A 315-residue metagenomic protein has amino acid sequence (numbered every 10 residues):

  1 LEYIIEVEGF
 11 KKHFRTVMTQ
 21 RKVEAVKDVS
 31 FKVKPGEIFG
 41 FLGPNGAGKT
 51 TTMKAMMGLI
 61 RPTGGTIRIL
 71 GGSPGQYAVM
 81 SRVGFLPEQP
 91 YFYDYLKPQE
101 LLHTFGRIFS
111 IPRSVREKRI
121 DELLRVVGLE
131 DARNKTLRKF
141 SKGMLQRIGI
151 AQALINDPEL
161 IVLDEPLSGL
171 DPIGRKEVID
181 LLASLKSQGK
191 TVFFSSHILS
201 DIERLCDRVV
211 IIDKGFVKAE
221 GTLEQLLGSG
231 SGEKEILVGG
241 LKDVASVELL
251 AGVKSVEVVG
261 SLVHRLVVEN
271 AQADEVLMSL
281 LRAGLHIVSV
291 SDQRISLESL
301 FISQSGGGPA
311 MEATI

Functional and structural regions predicted by a protein language model:
E2-V7, K12-K214, A219: ABC transporter nucleotide-binding domains
V17, G306-G308: Two-component histidine kinase transmitter core
M80, L102, E117, L124 (+5 more regions): Generic structural signal for individual residues within well-ordered alpha-helical segments across diverse proteins
I179-V267: ABC transporter nucleotide-binding domain
V210, S303-G306: Short low-complexity, flexible loop/linker segments enriched in glycine and/or proline with clustered acidic
G232-Q304, I315: Short, charged/small-residue-rich alpha-helical element at the C-terminal edge of ABC transporter nucleotide-binding
